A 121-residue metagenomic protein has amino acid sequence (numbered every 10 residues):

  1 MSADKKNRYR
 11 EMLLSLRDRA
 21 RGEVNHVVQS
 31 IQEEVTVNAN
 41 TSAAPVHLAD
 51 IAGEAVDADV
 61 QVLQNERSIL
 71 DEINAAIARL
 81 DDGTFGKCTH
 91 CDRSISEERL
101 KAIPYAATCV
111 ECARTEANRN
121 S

Functional and structural regions predicted by a protein language model:
M1-D82, N120-S121: Interaction interfaces in information-processing and related assembly proteins
D81-T84, A102-Y105: Residue-level signal for mature regions of secreted extracellular proteins and peptides
G83-G86, R93: Conserved RNAP core-binding helix
G86-T89, A107: Cys/His-enriched microdomains
H90-C91, E111: Short, cysteine/histidine-rich loop/knuckle motifs that typically chelate Zn2+
I95, E116: Cys/His-rich microdomains that often coordinate metals
E98-I103, R119-S121: Short Cys/His-rich "knuckle" micro-motifs
P104-R114: Cysteine-rich micro-motifs
